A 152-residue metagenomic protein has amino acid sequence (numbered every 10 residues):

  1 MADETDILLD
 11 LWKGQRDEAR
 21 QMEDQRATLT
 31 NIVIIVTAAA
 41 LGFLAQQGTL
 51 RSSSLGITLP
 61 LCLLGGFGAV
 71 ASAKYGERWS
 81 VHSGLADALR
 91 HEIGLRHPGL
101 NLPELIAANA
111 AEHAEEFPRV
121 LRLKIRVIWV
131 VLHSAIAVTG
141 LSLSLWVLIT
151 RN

Functional and structural regions predicted by a protein language model:
M1-T49, K74, H91-E92: Cytosol/matrix-facing amphipathic helices and coiled-coil assembly/linker segments of eukaryotic membrane proteins
L8-Q15, A88-L123: Short membrane-interface loop/juxtamembrane segments of multi-pass integral membrane proteins
D24, T28, G48-L55, R119-V130: Membrane-water interface of alpha-helical transmembrane segments
V33-V36, L59-F67, I128-S142: Lipid-exposed faces of alpha-helical membrane segments in multi-pass integral membrane proteins
T37-S53, V138-N152: Juxtamembrane "helix exit" motif at the C-terminal ends of alpha-helical transmembrane segments in multi-pass membrane
S52-A107: Inner-leaflet juxtamembrane helices
P103-N152: A hydrophobic membrane-anchoring alpha-helix module
